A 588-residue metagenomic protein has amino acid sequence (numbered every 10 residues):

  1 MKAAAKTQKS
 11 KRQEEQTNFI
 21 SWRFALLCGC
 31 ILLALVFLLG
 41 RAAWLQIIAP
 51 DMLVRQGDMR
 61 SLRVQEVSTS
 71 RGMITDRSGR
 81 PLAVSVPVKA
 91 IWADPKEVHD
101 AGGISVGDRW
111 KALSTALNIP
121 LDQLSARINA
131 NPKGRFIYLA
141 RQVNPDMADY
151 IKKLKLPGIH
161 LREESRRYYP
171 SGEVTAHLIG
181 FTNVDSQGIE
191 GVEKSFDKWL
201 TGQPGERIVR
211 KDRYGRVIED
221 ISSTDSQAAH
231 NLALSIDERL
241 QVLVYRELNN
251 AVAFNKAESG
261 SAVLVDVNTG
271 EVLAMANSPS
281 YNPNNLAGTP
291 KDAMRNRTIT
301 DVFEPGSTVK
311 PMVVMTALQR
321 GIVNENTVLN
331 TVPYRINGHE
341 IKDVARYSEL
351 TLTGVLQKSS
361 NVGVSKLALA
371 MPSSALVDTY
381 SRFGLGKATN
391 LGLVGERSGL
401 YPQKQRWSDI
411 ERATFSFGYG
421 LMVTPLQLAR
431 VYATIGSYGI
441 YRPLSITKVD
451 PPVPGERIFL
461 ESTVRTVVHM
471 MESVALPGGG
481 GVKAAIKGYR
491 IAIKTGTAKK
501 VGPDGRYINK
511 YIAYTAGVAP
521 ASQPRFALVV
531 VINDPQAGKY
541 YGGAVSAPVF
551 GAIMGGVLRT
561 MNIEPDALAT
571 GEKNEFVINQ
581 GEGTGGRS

Functional and structural regions predicted by a protein language model:
M1-L286, S374-G386, G395, P503-Y507 (+2 more regions): Periplasmic/cell-envelope proteins involved in peptidoglycan metabolism and beta-lactam response
K2-A5, A83, K211-I221, A262 (+7 more regions): Beta-lactam-recognizing serine transpeptidase/beta-lactamase-like catalytic domain environment
